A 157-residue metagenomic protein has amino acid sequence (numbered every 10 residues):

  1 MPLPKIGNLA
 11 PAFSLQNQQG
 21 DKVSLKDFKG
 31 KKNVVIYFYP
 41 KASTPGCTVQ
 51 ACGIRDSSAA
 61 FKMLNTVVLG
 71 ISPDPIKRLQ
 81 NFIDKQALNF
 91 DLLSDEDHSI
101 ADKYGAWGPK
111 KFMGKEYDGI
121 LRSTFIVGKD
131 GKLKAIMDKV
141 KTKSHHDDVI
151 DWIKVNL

Functional and structural regions predicted by a protein language model:
M1-L157: Chalcogenol-based redox active-site neighborhoods
